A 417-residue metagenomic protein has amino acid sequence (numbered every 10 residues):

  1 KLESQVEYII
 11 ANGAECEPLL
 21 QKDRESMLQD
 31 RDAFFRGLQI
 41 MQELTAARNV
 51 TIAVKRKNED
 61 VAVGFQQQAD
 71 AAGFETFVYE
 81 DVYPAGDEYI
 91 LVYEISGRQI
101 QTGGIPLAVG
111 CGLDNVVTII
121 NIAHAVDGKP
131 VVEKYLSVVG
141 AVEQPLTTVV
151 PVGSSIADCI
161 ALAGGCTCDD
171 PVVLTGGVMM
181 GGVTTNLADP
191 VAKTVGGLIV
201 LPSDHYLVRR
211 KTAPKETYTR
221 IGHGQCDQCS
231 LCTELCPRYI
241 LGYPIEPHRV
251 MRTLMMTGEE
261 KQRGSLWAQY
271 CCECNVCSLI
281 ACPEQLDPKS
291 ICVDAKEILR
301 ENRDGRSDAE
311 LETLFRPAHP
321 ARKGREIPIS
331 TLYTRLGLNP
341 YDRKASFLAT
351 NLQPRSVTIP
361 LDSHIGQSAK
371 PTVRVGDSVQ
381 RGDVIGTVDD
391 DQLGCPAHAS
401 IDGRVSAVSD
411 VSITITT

Functional and structural regions predicted by a protein language model:
E3-Q5, A11, A47-I156, L162-D169 (+2 more regions): Hydrophobic alpha-helical positions that pack around
I9-D23, V142: Gly-rich Lys/Arg/Thr-decorated short loops/hinges at beta-loop-alpha junctions or inter-strand turns that position
L28-L44: Histidine-anchored nucleotide/phosphate-binding helix
L201-H223, T233, R238-R316, P354: Ferredoxin-type iron-sulfur electron-transfer modules in oxidoreductases and energy-metabolism complexes
T313-T372: N-terminal, Lys/Arg-enriched amphipathic/low-complexity engagement segments that precede the first folded domain
A369-S378, G382: Short histidine-centered loop motifs in beta-beta connectors
Q380-G394, S412-T414: Short hydrophobic beta/alpha edge segments that flank linear recognition/processing sites
G403-V405: Conserved hydrophobic positions within beta-strands
